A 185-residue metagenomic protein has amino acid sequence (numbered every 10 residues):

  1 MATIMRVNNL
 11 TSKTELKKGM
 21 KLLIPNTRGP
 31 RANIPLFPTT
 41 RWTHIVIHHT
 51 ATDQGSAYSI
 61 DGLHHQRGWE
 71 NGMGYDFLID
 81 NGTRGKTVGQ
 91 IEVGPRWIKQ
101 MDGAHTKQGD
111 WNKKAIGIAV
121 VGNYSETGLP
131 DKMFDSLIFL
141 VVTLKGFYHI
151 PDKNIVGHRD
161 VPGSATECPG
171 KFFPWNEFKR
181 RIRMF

Functional and structural regions predicted by a protein language model:
M1-N33: Extracellular LysM carbohydrate-binding repeats and other cell-envelope/extracellular binding modules
M5, H48, A119: Residue-level detector of conserved, well-ordered beta-strand and adjacent loop positions that form binding/recognition
N9, K21, T27-G29, T50-T52 (+3 more regions): Solvent-exposed coil/turn segments that connect beta secondary-structure elements in extracytoplasmic/periplasmic
E15, G74-D76, N154: Residues at or immediately flanking beta-strands
P30-I34, R96-K107: Alpha-helical scaffolding within the catalytic cores of extracellular/periplasmic polymer-degrading hydrolases
P35-K99: Short, conserved "active-site rim" segments that organize catalytic pockets and cofactor/ligand binding
P35-T43, D80-V93, T106-A115, V120-F185: Basic/polar, cationic surfaces and motifs that engage anionic cell-wall and phosphate/carboxylate ligands
